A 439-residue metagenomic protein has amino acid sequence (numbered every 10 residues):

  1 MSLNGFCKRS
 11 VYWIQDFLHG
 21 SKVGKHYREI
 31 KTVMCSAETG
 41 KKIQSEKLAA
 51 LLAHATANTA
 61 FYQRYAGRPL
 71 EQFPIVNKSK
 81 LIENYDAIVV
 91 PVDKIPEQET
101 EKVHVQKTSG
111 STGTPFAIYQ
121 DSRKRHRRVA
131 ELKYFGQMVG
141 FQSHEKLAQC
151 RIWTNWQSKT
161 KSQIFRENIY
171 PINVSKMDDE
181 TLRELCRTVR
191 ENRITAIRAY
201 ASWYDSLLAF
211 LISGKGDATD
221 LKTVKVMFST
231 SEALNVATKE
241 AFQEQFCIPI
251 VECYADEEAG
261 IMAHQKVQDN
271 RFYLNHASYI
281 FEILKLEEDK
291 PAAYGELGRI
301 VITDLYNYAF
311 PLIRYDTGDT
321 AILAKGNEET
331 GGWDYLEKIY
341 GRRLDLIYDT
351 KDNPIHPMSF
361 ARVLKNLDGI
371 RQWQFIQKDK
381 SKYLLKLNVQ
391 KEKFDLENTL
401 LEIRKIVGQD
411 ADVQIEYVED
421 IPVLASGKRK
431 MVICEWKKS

Functional and structural regions predicted by a protein language model:
M1-K107, T114-V129, K133-E145, E191-R198 (+5 more regions): Nucleotide 5′-phosphate-binding alpha/beta core
A50, W153-A277: Conserved adenylate-forming
A55, T108, L147, I197 (+5 more regions): Residue-level signal for inorganic ion chemistry
K146-C150, V301: Short, well-ordered beta-strand segments
L147, I169, I250, F281 (+2 more regions): Generic structural signal for residues in well-ordered beta-strands
I197, Y306-A411: AMP-binding/adenylate-forming catalytic core of the ANL superfamily
L234-N327, R343: Conserved AMP-binding/adenylate-forming
L284-K285, Y348, V423: Hydrophobic alpha-helical segments, especially N-terminal targeting/anchoring helices
